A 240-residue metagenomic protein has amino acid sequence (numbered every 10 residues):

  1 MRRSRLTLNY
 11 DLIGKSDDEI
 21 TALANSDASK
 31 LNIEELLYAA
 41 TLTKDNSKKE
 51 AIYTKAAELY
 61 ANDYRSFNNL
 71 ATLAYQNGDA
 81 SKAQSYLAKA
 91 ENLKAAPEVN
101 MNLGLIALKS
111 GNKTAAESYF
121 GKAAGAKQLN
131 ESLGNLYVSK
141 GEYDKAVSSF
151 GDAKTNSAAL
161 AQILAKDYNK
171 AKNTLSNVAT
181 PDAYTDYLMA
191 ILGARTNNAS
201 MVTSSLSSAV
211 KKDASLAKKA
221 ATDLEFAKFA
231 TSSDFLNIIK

Functional and structural regions predicted by a protein language model:
M1-M189, G193-S204, S208, A214 (+3 more regions): N-terminal targeting segments with Sec-dependent signals, encompassing both cleavable signal peptides and non-cleavable
D223-F226, S232-S233: Acidic-histidine catalytic/liganding microenvironments
T231-I239: Short, low-complexity, Pro/Ser/Thr/Gly-rich segments in the mature regions of secreted, periplasmic
